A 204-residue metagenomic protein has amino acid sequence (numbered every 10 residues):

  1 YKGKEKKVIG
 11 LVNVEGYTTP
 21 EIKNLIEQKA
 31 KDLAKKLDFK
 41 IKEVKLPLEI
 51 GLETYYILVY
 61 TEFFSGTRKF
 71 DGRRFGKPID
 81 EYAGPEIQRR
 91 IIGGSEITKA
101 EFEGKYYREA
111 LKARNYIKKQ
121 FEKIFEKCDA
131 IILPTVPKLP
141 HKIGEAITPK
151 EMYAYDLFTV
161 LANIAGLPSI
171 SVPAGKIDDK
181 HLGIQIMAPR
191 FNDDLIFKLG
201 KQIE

Functional and structural regions predicted by a protein language model:
Y1-T19, K23-K36, I92-K119, I164-E204: Structural helix-boundary/capping segments
K7-V8, V12-E15, V44-Y56, R89-R90: Flexible, acidic loop-helix segments that line cofactor/substrate-binding pockets
Y17, D71-I164: Serine-dependent amide/ester hydrolase catalytic core
K29-A30, F63, F121, F158: Residues within well-ordered alpha-helices
F39, A130, L167: Short glycine/serine/threonine/alanine-rich loop segments
F39-K45, I170: General small-molecule cofactor/ligand-binding pocket signal
E53-G66: Charged, often glycine-rich, active-site loop that binds/positions anionic groups
S65, T159, K201: Active-site phosphate/pyrophosphate- and oxyanion-stabilizing loops and adjacent acidic/basic residues in soluble
